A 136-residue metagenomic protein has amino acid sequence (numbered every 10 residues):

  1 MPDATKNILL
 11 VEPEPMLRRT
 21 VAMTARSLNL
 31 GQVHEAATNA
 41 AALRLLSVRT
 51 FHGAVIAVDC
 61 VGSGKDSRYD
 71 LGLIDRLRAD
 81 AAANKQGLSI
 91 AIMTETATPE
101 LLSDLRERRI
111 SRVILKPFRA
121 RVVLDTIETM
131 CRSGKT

Functional and structural regions predicted by a protein language model:
E12: Conserved acidic carboxylate
P15-H34: Two-component/phosphorelay signaling modules centered on CheY-like receiver
E35-G53, C60: Acidic, metal-coordinating helix/loop segments flanking the phosphotransfer/catalytic sites of two-component signaling
G53-A81, Q86: Conserved phosphotransfer microenvironments
A54, V113-I114: Two-component signal transduction core modules
G72, T96-V113: Alpha4 helix (beta4-alpha4-beta5 surface) of REC/receiver domains from two-component response regulators
F118-I127: C-terminal output helix
